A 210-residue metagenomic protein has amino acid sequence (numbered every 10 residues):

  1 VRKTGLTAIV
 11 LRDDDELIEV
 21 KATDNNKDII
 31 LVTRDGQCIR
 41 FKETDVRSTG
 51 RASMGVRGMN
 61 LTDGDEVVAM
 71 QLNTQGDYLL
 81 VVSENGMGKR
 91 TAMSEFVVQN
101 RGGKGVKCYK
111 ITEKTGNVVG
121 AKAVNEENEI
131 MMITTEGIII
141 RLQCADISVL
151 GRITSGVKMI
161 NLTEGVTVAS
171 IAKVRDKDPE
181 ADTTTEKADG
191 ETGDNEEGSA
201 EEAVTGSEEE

Functional and structural regions predicted by a protein language model:
V1-E210: Short, structured "edge-of-domain" segments at secondary-structure transitions
